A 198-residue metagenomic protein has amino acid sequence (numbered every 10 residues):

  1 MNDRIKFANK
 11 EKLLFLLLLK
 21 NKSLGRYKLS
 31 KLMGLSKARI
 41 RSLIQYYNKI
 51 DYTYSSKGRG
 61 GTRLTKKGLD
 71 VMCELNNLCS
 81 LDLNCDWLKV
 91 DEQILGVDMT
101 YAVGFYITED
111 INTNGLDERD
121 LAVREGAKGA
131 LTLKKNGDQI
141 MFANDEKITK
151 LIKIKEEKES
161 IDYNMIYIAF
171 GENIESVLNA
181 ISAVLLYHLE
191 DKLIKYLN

Functional and structural regions predicted by a protein language model:
M1-L13: Short alpha-helical segments that sit at the start of domains
L16-K20: Short helix-to-turn junction characteristic of helix-turn-helix DNA-binding domains, especially the helix
K22-M33: Short acidic, hydrophobic short linear motifs in intrinsically disordered regions
G34-K49: Short amphipathic alpha-helical interaction segments
N48-G58: A short, conserved structural fragment
K57-L75: Basic, amphipathic "hinge/linker" alpha-helix immediately C-terminal to the N-terminal HTH DNA-binding motif
L69-D98: Short, amphipathic alpha-helical interaction segments positioned at domain boundaries
Q93-E190: Mid-protein regulatory/catalytic core that forms ligand/cofactor-binding pockets and protein-protein interaction
